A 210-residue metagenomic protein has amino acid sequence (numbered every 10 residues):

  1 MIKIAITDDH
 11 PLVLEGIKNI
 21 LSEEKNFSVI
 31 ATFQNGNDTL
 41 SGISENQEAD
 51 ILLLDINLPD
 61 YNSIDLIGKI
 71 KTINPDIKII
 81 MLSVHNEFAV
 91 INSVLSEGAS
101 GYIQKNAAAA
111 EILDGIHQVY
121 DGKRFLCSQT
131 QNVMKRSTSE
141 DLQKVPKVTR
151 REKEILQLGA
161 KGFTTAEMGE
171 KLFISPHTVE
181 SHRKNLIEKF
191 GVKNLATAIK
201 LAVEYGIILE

Functional and structural regions predicted by a protein language model:
D8, D55, S83: Active-site residues of response regulator receiver
T32-I51: Acidic, metal-coordinating helix/loop segments flanking the phosphotransfer/catalytic sites of two-component signaling
N35, N62-D65: Acidic catalytic/metal-coordinating carboxylates
P59: The feature encodes the CheY-like receiver
I64-D76: Short amphipathic alpha-helix used as the core "switch/output" element in two-component signaling
V90-S96, S100-R150, E154, I207-I208: Short, flexible helix-to-coil linker/hinge segments that flank and couple to helix-turn-helix
L142-P176: Helix-turn-helix DNA-binding segment
T164-T197: Recognition helix of helix-turn-helix DNA-binding domains
